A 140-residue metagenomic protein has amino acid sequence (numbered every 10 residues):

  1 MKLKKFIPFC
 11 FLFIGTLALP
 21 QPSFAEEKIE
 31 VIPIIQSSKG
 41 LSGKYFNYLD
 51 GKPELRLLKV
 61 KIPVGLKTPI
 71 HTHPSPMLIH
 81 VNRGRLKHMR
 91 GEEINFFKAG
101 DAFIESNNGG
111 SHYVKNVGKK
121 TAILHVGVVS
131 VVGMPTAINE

Functional and structural regions predicted by a protein language model:
L3, F9, G15, L19-E54 (+2 more regions): A short, N-terminal "cap"/entry segment at the start of jelly-roll beta-barrel domains of the cupin/DSBH fold
L49-P53, G65-M77: A short beta-loop-beta micro-motif enriched in histidine and acidic residues
K52-L57, P63, E92, G109 (+1 more regions): Extracytoplasmic
P63-G65, G100: Tight coil/turn sites that cap or link beta-strands
I70, H88, E105, S111-G118: Short beta-strand His + acidic residue motifs that chelate non-heme Fe in jelly-roll/DSBH and cupin folds
S75-E92: Glycine- and acidic-residue-biased ligand/ion/polar-headgroup-sensing regions
G91-G109: Short acidic-glycine-tyrosine-enriched beta hairpin
G109-G133: Ligand-binding loop in jelly-roll beta-barrel domains
